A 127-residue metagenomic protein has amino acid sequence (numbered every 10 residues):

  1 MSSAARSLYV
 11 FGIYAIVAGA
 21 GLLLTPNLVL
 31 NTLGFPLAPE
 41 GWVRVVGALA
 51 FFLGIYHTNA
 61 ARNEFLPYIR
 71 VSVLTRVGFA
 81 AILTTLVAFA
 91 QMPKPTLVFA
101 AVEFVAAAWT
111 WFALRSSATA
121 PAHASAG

Functional and structural regions predicted by a protein language model:
M1-Y14: Cytosolic juxtamembrane helix and N-cap/initiation of the first transmembrane helix
L8, V43, I69-V73, T96-F99: Hydrophobic/aromatic positions within or immediately flanking transmembrane alpha-helices of multi-pass small-molecule
G12-L23, P39-A61, V73-A81: Core segments of alpha-helical transmembrane spans in multipass integral membrane proteins
N27-L37: Membrane-interface helix termini and inter-helical loops of multi-pass transporters
L30, Y56, L114-R115: Membrane-water interface at transmembrane helix exits
A61-Y68, A81-F99: Membrane-helix boundary connector in multi-pass membrane proteins
S72-T84, F99-T110: Hydrophobic alpha-helical segments of small multi-pass membrane proteins
F104-G127: Membrane-water interface at the C-terminal end of transmembrane alpha helices
